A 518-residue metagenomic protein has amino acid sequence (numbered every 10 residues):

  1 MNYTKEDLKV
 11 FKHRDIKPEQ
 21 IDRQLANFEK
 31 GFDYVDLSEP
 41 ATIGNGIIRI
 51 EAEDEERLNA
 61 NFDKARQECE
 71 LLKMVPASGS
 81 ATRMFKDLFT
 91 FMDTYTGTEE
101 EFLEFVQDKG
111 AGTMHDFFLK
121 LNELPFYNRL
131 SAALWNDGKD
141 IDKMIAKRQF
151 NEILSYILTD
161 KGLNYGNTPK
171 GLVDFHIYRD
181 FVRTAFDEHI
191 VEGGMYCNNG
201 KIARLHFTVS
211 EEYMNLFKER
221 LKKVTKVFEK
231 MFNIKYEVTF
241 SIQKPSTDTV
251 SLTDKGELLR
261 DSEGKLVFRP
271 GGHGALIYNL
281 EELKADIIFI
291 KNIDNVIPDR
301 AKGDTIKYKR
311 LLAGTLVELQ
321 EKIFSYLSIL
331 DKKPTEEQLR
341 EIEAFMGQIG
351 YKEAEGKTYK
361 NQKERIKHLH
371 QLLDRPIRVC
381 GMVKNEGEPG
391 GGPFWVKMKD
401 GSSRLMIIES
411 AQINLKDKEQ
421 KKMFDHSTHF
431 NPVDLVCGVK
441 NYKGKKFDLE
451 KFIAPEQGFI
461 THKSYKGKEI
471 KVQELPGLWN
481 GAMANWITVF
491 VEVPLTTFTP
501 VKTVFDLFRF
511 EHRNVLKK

Functional and structural regions predicted by a protein language model:
M1-I43: N-terminal regions that are enriched for targeting/export leaders and immediately downstream pro/stem segments
L8-F11, D15, L37-M84, F89-E386 (+6 more regions): Domain-scale recognition of functional cores that engage charged ligands
V75, F228, F232, L316-I323 (+2 more regions): Hydrophobic cores of alpha-helical transmembrane segments in multi-pass integral membrane proteins
E192-N199, F424-H426, N480-G481: Short, flexible, solvent-exposed loop/turn segments with mixed acidic/basic and small polar residues
Q243-P245, K440, T496: Residues that form or immediately flank small-molecule/cofactor binding pockets and catalytic motifs
N292, C437, V493: Pocket-edge structural micro-motifs
I366-H370, D374-R375, F452-K518: C-terminal catalytic or substrate-handling cores of phosphate/nucleotide- and metal-cofactor-dependent proteins acting
P376, M382-P389, W395-E474, M483: C-terminal structured domains
